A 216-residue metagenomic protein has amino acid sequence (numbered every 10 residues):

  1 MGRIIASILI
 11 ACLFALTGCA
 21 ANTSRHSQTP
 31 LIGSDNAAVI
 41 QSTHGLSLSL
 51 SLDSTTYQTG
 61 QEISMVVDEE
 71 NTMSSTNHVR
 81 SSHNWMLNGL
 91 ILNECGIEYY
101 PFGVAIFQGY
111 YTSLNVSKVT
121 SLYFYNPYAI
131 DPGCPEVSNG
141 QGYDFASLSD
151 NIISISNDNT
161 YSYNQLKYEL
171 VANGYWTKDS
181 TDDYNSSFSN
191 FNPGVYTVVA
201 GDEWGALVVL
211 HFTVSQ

Functional and structural regions predicted by a protein language model:
G2-I10: Sec-dependent signal peptide recognition, specifically the positively charged N-region followed immediately by
L16-G18: C-terminal motif of bacterial Sec signal peptides marking the signal peptidase cleavage site
A20-T23: Bacterial signal peptide processing site
P30-Y57: Low-complexity, acidic Ser/Thr/Pro/Gly-rich terminal tails and inter-domain linkers that flank the onset of structured
Q61-M65: Structural beta-strand segments of beta-rich domains
E69-S74: Asparagine-centered strand-capping/turn motif at beta-strand->loop junctions
S75-N84: Short, hydrophobic/aromatic beta-strand segments
N93-Q216: Extended, well-structured beta-strand/loop surface patches that form recognition or cofactor-anchoring regions within
